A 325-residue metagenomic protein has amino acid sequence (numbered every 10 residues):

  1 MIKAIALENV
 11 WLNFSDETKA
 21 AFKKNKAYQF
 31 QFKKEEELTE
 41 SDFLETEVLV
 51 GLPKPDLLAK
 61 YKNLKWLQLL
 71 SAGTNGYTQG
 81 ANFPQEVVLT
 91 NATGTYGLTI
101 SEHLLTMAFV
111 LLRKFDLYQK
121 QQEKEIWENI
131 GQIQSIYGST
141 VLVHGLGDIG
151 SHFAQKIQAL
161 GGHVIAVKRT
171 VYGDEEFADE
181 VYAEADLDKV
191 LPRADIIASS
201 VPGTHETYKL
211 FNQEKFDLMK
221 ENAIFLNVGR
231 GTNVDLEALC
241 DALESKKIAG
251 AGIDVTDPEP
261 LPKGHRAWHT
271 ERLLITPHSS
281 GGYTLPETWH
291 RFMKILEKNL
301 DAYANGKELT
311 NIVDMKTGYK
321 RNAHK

Functional and structural regions predicted by a protein language model:
M1-T46, N322-K325: N-terminal glycine-/charge-rich "phosphate-binding" loop or analogous flexible N-terminal tail
L44-Q119: Phosphate/diphosphate ligand-binding glycine-rich loop within oxidoreductases
P53, S71, V201, V228-G229 (+1 more regions): Glycine-rich, N-terminal phosphate-binding loop of Rossmann-like dinucleotide-binding domains
S101-K120, A159-G162, M293-K307: Oxidoreductase and adenylate-handling cofactor-binding alpha/beta cores
Y118-H152: Glycine-rich NAD(P)-binding loop of Rossmann-like domains
I165: Conserved beta-strand positions in the Rossmann-like core of class I SAM-dependent methyltransferases
V171-R266: Rossmann-like adenosine-cofactor binding region
N222, V228-K325: Rossmann-like dinucleotide-binding domain for NAD(H)/NADP(H)
